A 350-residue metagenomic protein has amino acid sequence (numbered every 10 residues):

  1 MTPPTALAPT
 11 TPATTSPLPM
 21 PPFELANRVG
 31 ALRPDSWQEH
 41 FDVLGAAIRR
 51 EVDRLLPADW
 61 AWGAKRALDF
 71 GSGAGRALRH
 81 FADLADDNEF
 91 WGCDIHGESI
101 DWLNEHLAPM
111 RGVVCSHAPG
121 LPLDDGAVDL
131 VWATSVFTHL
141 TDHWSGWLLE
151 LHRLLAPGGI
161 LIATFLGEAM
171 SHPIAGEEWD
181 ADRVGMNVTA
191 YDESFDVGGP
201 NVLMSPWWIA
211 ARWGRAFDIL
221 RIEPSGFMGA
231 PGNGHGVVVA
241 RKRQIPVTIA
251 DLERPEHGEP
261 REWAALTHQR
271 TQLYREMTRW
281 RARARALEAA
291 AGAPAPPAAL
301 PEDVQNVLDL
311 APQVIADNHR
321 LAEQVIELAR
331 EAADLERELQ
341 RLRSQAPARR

Functional and structural regions predicted by a protein language model:
R28-E51: Class I SAM-dependent methyltransferase Rossmann-like catalytic core, especially the SAM/SAH-binding loop
R76-G120: Class I SAM-dependent methyltransferase SAM/SAH-binding core
L121-V131: A short acidic, Gly/Pro-enriched loop at the edge of an enzyme's catalytic core that lines a small-molecule cofactor
L130-H143: A short SAM/SAH-binding and catalytic strip from SAM-dependent methyltransferases
S145-P157: A short glycine-rich, Lys/Arg-flanked "PGG" loop and its adjoining helix->strand segment in the class I
I162-G185: Conserved class I S-adenosyl-L-methionine
G199-A216: Short alpha-helix
P246-R350: Boundary detector for helix-to-coil junctions that initiate low-complexity/charged tails
